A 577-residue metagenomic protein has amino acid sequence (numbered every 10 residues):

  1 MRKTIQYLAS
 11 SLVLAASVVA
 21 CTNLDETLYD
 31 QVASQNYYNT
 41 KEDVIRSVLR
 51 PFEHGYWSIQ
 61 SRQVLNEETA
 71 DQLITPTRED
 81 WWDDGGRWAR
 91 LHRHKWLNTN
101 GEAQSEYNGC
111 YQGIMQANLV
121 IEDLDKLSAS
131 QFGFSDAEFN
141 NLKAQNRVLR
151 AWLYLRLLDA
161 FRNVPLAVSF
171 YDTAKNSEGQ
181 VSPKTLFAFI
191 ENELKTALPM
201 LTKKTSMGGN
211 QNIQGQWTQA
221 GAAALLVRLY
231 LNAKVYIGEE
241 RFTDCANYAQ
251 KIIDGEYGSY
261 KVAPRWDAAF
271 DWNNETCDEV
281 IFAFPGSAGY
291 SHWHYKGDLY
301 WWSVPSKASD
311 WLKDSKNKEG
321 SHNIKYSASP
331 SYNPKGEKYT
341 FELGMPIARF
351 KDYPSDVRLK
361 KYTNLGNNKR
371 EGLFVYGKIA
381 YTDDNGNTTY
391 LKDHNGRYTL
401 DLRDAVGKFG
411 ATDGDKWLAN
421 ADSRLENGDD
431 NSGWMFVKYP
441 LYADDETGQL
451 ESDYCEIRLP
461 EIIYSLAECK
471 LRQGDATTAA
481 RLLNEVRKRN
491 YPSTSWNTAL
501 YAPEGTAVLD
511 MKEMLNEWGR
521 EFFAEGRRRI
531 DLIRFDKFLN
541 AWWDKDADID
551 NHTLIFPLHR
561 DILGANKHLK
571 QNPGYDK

Functional and structural regions predicted by a protein language model:
M1-D30: Bacterial Sec-dependent N-terminal signal peptides
A20-N23, K41, W82, W96-L97 (+9 more regions): Long, intrinsically disordered, low-complexity segments
T22-D84, K195, Q216-G407: An aromatic- and glycine-enriched ligand-binding surface/loop that stacks and positions planar moieties
T40-L49, E53-S58, Q63, W81-F161 (+4 more regions): Conserved, well-structured interaction surfaces
Q104, L365, K369-V486: C-terminal substrate/ligand-recognition segments
R156-P165, T205, N232-G238, G474: Short coil/turn linking the two alpha-helices of tandem helical-hairpin repeats
